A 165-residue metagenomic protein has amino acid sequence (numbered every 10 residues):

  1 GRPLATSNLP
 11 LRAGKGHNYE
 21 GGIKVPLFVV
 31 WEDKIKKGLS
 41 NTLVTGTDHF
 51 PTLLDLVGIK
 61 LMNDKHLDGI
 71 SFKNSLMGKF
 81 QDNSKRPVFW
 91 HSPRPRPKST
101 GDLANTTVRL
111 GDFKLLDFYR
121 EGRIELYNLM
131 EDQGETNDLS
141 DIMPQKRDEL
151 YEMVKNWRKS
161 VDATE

Functional and structural regions predicted by a protein language model:
G1-E20, K34-K36, T42, T47-L129 (+1 more regions): C-terminal cap/loop subdomain of S1 sulfatases and analogous C-terminal strand-loop tails that border
K24: Conserved nucleotide-sugar donor-binding catalytic segment
L27-V29: Short glycine- and hydrophobic/aromatic-rich loop-to-beta-strand nucleating segment in the catalytic cores
D55, G78, I142, M153-N156: Residues within well-ordered alpha-helical secondary structure of globular protein domains
S84, K146-D148: Cytochrome P450 catalytic domain signature, combining two hallmark sequence patches
D132: Intrinsically disordered, low-complexity polar regions and short flexible loop motifs
N137-Q145: Active-site-proximal N-terminal segment of extracellular/periplasmic enzymes that hydrolyze or transfer
E149-E165: Charge-dense polyanion-binding interfaces
